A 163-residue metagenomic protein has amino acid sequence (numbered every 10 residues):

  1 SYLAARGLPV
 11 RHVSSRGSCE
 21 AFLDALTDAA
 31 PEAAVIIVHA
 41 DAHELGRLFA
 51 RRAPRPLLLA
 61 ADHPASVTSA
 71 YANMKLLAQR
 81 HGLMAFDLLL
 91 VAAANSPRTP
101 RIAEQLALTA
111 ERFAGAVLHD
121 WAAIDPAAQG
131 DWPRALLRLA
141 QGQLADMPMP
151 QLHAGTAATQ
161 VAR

Functional and structural regions predicted by a protein language model:
S1, A34-I37, P54-L58, G82-V91 (+1 more regions): Hydrophobic beta-strand segments of well-ordered beta-sheets in folded domains
S1-V35, A42-R47, R51, A85-D87 (+3 more regions): P-loop/Walker-type NTP enzyme "switch/lid" segment
A4-G7, V38-H43, A60-H63, V91-A94 (+1 more regions): Structural motif
C19-E20, P64-V67, Y71, P100: Amphipathic alpha-helical transducer elements in NTP-driven molecular machines
A33, A42, P54-S69: Conserved Switch II/interswitch segment of TRAFAC-class P-loop GTPases
A53, N73-L76, E104-L108: Short, solvent-exposed amphipathic alpha-helical segments in soluble enzyme and RNA/protein-processing domains
V67-F86: Conserved C-terminal guanine-recognition region of P-loop GTPase G domains, centered on the G4
L83-R163: C-terminal lobe/tail of nucleotide-utilizing enzymes
